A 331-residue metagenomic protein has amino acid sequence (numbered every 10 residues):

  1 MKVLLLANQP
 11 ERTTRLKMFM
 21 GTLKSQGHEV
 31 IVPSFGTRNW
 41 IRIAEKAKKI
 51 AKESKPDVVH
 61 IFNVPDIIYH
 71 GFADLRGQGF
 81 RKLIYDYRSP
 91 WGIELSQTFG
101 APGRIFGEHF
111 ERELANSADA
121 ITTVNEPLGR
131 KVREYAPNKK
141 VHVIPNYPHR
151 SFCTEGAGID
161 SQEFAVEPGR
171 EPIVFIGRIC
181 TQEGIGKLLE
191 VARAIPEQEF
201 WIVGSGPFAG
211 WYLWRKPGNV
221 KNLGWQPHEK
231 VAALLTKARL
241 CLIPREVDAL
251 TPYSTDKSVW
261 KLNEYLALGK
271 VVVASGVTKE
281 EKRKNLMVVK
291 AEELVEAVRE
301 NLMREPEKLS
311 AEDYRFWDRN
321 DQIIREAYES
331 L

Functional and structural regions predicted by a protein language model:
L5, T122, P148, Q162-E183 (+3 more regions): Conserved donor-binding/catalytic core segment of Leloir-type glycosyltransferases
E45-K48, Y85, W91-I93, A101-T123 (+1 more regions): Membrane-proximal helix-turn-helix segments that form the acceptor-binding/catalytic region of lipid-linked
K49-Y69, R81-Y85, A120: Short N-terminal targeting/anchoring amphipathic segment
R112, N116-G156: Donor nucleotide-sugar binding/catalytic pocket of nucleotide-sugar-dependent glycosyltransferases
R133, H142-V143, Y147-R170, G184 (+1 more regions): Acidic anion/phosphate-binding donor-loop and adjacent secondary structure in glycosyltransferase catalytic cores
F164, E292, R299-L331: A charged, aromatic-enriched C-terminal amphipathic alpha-helix characteristic of glycosyltransferases across folds
E183, P227-A233, C241-A267, V273-K284: Nucleotide-sugar-dependent
G210-L235: Nucleotide-activated donor-binding/catalytic signature segment of Leloir-type glycosyltransferases, i.e., the conserved
